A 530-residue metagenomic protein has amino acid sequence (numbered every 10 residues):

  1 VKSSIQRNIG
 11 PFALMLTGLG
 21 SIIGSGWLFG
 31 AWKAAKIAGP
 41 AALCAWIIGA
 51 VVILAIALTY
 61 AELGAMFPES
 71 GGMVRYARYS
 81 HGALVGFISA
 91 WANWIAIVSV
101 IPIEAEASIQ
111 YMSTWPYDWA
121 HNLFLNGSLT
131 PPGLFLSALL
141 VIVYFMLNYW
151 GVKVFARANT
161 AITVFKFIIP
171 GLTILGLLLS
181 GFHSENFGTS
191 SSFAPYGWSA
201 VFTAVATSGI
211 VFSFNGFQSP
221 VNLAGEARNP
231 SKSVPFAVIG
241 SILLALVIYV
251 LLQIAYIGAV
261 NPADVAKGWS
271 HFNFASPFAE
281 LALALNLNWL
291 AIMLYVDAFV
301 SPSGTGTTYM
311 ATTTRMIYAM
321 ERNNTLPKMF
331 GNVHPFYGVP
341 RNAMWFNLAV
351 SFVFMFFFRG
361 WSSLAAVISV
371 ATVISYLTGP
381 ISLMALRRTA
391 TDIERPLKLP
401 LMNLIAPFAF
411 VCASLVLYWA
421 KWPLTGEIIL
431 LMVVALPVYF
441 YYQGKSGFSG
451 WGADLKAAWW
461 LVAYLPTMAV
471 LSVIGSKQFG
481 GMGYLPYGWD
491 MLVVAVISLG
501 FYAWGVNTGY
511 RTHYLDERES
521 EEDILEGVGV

Functional and structural regions predicted by a protein language model:
V1-A31, K36-A41, L54-A61, F67-S70 (+4 more regions): Membrane-interface "cap" regions at the ends of multi-pass membrane proteins
V1-N8, L383-I405, G426-V530: Terminal cytosolic tails of multi-pass membrane transporters, especially the segment immediately following the final
Q6, P11, P131-A138, R228-S231 (+6 more regions): Loop-to-transmembrane helix boundary motifs in multi-pass membrane proteins
Q6-I9, F29-S128, P132, L136 (+3 more regions): Extracellular loop-to-transmembrane helix junctions
E69, A92-A107, G209, F214-A227 (+2 more regions): Membrane-helix boundary/coupling elements in multi-pass transport proteins
R75-A77, G82, S113-H121, L125 (+5 more regions): TM-loop-TM module centered on a large, flexible mid-protein loop between adjacent transmembrane helices in multi-pass
I101, W115, V164-S192, Q253-P262 (+2 more regions): Hydrophobic alpha-helical segments and their helix-loop junctions in multi-pass secondary transporters
P132-H183, N215, V238-I242, I368-L377 (+1 more regions): Membrane-interface loop-to-helix entry segments
